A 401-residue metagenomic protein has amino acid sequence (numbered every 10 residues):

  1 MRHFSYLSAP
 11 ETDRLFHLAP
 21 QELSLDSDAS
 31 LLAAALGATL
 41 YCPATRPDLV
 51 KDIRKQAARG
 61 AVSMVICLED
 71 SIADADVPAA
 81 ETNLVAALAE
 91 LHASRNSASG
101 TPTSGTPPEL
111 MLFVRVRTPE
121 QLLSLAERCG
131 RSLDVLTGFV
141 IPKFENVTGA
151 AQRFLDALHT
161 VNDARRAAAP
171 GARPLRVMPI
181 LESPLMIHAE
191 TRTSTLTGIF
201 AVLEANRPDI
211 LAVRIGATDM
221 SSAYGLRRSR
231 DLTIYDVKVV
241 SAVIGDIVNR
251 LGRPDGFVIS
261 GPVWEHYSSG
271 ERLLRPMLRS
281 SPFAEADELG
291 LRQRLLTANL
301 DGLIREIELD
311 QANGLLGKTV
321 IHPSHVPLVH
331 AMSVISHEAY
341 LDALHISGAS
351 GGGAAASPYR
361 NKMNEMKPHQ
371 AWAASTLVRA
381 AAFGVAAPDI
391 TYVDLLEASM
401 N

Functional and structural regions predicted by a protein language model:
M1-N401: Expand to "…catalyze enediolate/carbanion chemistry for C-C bond making/breaking, isomerization, decarboxylation
